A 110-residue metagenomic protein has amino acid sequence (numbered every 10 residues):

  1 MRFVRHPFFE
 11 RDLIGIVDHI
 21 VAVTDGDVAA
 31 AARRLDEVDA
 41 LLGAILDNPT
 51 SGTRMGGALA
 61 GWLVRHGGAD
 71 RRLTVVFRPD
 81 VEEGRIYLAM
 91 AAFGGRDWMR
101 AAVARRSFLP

Functional and structural regions predicted by a protein language model:
M1-E37: Arg/Lys-rich, positively charged N-terminal/basic patches that mediate binding to nucleic acids
I14, D39-G43, P110: Intrinsically disordered, low-complexity proline-rich regions
D18-R33, V64-L73, D80-G84: Short, charged helix-to-loop "capping" segments that act as catalytic/coupling loops
T24, V28-A31, T53, A60 (+1 more regions): Residue-level detector of alpha-helical recognition elements and their boundaries
A40-A69: A short, surface-exposed loop/turn module that caps and links secondary-structure elements
H66-P110: Enriched for short, Lys/Arg-rich terminal
